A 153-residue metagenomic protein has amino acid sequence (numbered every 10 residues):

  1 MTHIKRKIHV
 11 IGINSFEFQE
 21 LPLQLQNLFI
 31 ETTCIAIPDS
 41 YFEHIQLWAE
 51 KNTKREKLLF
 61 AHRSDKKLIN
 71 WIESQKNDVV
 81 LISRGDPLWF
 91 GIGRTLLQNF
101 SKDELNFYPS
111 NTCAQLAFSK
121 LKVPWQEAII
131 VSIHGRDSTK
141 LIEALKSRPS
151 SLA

Functional and structural regions predicted by a protein language model:
M1-Y108, T112-L116: Class I S-adenosyl-L-methionine
K5-I8, W125, P149: Sequence-level motif detector for i,i+2 pairs with an aromatic at +2
Q26, L97, K122, A144-L145: Short secondary-structure boundary/capping segments
W48, F118-S119, L141-E143: Short, well-ordered secondary-structure micro-motifs
V79-S83, P124-D137, S151-L152: A polyampholytic, Gly/Pro-enriched intrinsically disordered region
N106-F107, H134, L145: Short capping loops/turns at secondary-structure boundaries
Q115-V123: Structured adenosyl-cofactor binding patch, chiefly the S-adenosyl-L-methionine
K140-A153: Conserved anion/nucleotide-ligand pocket segment
